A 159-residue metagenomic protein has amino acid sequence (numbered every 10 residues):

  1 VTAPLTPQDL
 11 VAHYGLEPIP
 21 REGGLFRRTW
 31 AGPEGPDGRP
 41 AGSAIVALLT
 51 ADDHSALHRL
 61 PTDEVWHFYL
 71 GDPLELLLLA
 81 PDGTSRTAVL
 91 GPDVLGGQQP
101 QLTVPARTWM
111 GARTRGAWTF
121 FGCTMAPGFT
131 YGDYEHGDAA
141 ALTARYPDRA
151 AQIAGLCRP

Functional and structural regions predicted by a protein language model:
T2-L102, M110-G111, W118-T119, P127-T130 (+1 more regions): Non-catalytic, conserved peripheral segments adjacent to functional cores
